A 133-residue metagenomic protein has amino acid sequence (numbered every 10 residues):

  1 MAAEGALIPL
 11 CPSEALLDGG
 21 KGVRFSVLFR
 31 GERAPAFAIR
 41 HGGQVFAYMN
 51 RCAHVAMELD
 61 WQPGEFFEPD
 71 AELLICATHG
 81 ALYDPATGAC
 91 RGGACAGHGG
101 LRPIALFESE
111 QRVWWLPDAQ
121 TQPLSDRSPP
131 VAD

Functional and structural regions predicted by a protein language model:
M1-P69, D84-P85, G100-D133: N-terminal pre-ligand scaffold of iron-sulfur
C52, C76-H79: Short cysteine clusters
F66-L74, C90-G99: Short cysteine/histidine-rich metal-coordination sites, predominantly Zn2+-binding motifs
A81-L82, A89: Short Gly/Pro-enriched loop/turn and capping motifs at secondary-structure junctions
